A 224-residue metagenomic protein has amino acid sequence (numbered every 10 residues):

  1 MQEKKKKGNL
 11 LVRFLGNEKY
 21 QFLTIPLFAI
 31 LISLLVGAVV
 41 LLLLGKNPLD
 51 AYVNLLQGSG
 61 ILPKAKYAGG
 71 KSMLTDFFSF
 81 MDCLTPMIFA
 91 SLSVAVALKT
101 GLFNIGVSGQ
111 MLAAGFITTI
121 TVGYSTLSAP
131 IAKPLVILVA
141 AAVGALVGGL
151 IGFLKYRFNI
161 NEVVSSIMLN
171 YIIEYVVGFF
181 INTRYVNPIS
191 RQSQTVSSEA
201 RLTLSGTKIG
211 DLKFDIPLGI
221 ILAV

Functional and structural regions predicted by a protein language model:
E3-F89: Membrane-interfacial amphipathic/re-entrant helices at transmembrane-helix boundaries
F14-T24, L98-I105, L127-R191: Short loop segments and helix-boundary regions at transmembrane helix junctions of multi-pass inner-membrane proteins
K19-I25, Q57, G70-D82, G106 (+2 more regions): Interfacial loop-to-helix junctions that mark the boundaries of transmembrane helices in multi-pass membrane
P26-L42, M87-V94, G115, T119-T121 (+3 more regions): Hydrophobic core segments of alpha-helical transmembrane domains in multi-pass membrane transport and ion-translocation
V40-K46, I61-S125, A141, G149 (+1 more regions): Single transmembrane alpha-helix segments in multi-pass membrane proteins
Y52-L74, S125-P134, V186-K208: Inter-helical loop and helix-membrane interface segments of multi-pass membrane transporters/permeases
N54, M111, M168: Active-site-proximal flexible loops/turns
S166, N170-V224: Transmembrane helix-bundle core of multi-pass membrane transporters and related energy-transducing complexes
